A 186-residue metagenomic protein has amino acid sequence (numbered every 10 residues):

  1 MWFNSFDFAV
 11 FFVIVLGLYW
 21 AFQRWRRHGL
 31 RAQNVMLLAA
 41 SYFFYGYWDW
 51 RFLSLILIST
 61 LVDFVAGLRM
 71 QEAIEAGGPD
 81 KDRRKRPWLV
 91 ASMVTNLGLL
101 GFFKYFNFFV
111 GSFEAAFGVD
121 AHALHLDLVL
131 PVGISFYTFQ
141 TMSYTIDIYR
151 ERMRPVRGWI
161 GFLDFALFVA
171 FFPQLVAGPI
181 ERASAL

Functional and structural regions predicted by a protein language model:
M1-L186: Membrane-embedded transmembrane alpha-helical bundles that form the catalytic cores of multi-pass lipid-modifying
